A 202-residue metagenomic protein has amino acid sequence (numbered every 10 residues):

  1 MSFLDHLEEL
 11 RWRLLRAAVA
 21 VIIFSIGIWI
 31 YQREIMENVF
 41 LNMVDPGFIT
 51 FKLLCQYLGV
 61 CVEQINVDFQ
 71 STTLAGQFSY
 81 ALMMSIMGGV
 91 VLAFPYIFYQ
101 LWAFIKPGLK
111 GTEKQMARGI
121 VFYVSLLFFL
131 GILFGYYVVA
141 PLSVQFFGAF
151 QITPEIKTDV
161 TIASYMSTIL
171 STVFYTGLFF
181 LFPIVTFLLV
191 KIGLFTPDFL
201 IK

Functional and structural regions predicted by a protein language model:
M1-K202: Membrane topogenic/interface segments and analogous intrinsically disordered interaction regions
